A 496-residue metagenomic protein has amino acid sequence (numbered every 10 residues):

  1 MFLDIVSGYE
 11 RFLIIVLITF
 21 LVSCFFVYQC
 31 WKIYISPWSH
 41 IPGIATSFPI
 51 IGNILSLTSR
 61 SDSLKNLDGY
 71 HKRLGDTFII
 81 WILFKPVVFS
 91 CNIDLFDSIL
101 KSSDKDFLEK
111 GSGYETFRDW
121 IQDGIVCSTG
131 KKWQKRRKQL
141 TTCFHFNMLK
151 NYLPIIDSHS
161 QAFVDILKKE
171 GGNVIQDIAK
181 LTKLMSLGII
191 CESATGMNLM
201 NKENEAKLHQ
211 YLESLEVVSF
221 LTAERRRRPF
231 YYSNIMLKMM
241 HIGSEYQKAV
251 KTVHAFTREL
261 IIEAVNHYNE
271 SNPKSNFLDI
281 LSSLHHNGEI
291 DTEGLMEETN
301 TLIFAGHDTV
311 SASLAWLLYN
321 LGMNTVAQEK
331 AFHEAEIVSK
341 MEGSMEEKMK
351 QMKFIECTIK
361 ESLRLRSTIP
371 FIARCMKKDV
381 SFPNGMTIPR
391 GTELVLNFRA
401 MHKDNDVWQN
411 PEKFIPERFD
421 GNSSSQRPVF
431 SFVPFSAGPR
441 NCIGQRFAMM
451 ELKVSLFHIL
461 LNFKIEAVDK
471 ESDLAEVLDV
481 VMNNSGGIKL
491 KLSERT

Functional and structural regions predicted by a protein language model:
F2-K135, K150, P154-I166, A249 (+1 more regions): N-terminal membrane-proximal hinge/A-helix region immediately C-terminal to the signal-anchor transmembrane segment
F2-S23, W81-V88, N147-S158, K168-E192 (+5 more regions): Cytochrome P450
I54-G75, T252-A255, E259, E263 (+2 more regions): Conserved cytochrome P450 K-helix E-x-x-R motif and the immediately C-terminal K′/meander segment
L55, H145, V217-R225, E245-L314 (+4 more regions): Conserved cytochrome P450 catalytic core segment spanning the I/J/K helices
T142, A305, N422-L452, E476-L478: Cytochrome P450 heme-thiolate "Cys pocket" and heme-binding signature region
S186, I190, A194, A249-R258 (+6 more regions): Central I-helix of cytochrome P450 enzymes
T325-A327, Q445-M482: Cytochrome P450 heme-binding "Cys pocket" and the immediately downstream C-terminal segment
L396-S423: Conserved cytochrome P450 K-helix/beta-meander segment immediately N-terminal to the heme-binding cysteine loop
